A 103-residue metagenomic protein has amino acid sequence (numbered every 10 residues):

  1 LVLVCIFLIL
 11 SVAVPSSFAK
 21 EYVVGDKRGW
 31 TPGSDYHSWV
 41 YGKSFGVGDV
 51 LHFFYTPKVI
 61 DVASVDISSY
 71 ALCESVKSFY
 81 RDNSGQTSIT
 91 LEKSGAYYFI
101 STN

Functional and structural regions predicted by a protein language model:
L1-C5, L10-T31, V59-I60, A71-N103: Extracellular/periplasmic metallocenter environments
A13, G42-S44, F53: Short secondary-structure boundary/capping segments within folded domains
S34-V40: Short alpha-helix capping/helix-loop boundary micro-motifs
L51-L72: N-terminal V-set
